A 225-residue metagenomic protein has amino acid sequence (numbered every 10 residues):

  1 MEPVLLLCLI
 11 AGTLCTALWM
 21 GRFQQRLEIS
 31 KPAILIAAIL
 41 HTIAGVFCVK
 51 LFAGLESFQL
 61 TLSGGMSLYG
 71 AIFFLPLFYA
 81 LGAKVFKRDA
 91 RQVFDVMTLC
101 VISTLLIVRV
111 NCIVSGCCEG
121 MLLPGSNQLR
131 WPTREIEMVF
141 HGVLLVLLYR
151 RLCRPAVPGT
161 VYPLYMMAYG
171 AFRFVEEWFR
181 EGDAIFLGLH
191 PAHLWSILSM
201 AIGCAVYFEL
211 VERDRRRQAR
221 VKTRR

Functional and structural regions predicted by a protein language model:
M1-R225: Hydrophobic, membrane-interfacing alpha helices
